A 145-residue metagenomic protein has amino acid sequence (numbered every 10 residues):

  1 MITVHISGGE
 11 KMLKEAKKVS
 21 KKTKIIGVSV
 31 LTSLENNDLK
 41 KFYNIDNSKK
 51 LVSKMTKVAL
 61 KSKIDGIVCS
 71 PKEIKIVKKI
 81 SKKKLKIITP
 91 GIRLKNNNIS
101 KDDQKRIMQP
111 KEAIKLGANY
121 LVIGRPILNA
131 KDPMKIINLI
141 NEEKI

Functional and structural regions predicted by a protein language model:
M1-K75, K79-I88, R93-I99: Conserved anion-binding
L13-V19, I114-L116, P126-I145: C-terminal helical cap(s) of enzyme catalytic domains, especially alpha/beta-barrels
S53, I107-M108: Glycine-rich phosphate-binding loop at the start of an alpha helix
S62, L116-G117: Structural motif
V68, L121-I123: Short hydrophobic alpha-helical runs that function as membrane-insertion/retention elements
T89-P90, I123-P126: Glycine-rich beta-strand-to-loop/alpha-helix junction loops that act as flexible
S100-R106: Short glycine/threonine-rich catalytic loop with a Thr-x-Gly-x-Asp
